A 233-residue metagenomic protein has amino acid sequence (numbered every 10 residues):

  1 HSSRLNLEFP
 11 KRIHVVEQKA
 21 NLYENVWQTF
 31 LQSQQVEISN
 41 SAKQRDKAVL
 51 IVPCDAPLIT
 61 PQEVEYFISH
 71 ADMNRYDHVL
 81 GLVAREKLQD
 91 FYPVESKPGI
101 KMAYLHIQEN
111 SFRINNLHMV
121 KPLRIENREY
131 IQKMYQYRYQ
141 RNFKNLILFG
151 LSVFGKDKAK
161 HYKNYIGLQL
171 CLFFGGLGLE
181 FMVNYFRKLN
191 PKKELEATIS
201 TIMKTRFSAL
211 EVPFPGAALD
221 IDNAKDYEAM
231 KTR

Functional and structural regions predicted by a protein language model:
H1-K47, N184-Y185, L189: Conserved N-terminal catalytic core of the sugar/cofactor nucleotidyltransferase
A20-N25, E86-Q89, G216-A218: A short acidic, often aromatic-flanked loop/helix-cap motif at beta-alpha or helix-coil junctions that lines enzyme
A48-V52: Short aromatic-hydrophobic micro-motifs that form the base-stacking/packing surface for donor nucleotide recognition
P53-P57: The conserved acidic donor/metal-binding loop of glycosyltransferases
I59-T201, V212-P215: Conserved core of the sugar-phosphate nucleotidyltransferase
S208-L210, D220: Conserved active-site beta-strand element of glycosyltransferases/polysaccharide synthases
N223: Short, conserved phosphate/pyrophosphate- and ester-handling motifs at nucleotide-, phospho-/glycolipid
D226-T232: Short amphipathic alpha-helices within nucleic acid-binding modules
